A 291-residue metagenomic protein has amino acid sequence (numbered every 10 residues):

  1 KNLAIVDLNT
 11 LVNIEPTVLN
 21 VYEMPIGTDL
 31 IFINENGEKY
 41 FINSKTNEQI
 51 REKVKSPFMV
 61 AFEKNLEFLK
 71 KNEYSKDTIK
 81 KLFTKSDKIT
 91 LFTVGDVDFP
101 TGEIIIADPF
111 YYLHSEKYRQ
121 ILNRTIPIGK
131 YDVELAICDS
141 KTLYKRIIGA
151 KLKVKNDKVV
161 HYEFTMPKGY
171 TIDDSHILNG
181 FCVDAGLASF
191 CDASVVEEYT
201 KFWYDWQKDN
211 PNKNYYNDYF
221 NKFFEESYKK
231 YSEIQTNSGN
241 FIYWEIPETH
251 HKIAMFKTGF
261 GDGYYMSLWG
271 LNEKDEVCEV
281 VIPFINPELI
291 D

Functional and structural regions predicted by a protein language model:
K1-D291: Intrinsically disordered, low-complexity acidic regions enriched in Pro/Ser/Thr
